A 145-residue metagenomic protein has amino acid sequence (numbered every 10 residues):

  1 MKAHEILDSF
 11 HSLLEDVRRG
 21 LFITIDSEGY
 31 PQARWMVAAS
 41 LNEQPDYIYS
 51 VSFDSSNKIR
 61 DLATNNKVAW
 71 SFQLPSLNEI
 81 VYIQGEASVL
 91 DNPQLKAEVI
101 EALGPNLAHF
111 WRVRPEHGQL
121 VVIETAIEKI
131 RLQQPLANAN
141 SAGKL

Functional and structural regions predicted by a protein language model:
M1-E5, R60-D61: Short, positively charged
K2, Y82-L145: Charged, gly/pro-rich active-site loop segments
A3-H11, E15: Onset of an N-terminal alpha helix
S12-S27, V68-F72: A short, Trp-centered hydrophobic/proline-enriched beta-strand micro-motif
V17-R19, D46-I48, N65-V68, H117-L120 (+1 more regions): Short, surface-exposed beta-edge/turn micro-motifs
M36-S40, G85-A87: Hydrophobic/aromatic beta-strand elements that line small-molecule binding cavities or substrate pockets in beta-rich
A39-L77: A short mixed-secondary-structure module that forms the rim of ligand-binding clefts
